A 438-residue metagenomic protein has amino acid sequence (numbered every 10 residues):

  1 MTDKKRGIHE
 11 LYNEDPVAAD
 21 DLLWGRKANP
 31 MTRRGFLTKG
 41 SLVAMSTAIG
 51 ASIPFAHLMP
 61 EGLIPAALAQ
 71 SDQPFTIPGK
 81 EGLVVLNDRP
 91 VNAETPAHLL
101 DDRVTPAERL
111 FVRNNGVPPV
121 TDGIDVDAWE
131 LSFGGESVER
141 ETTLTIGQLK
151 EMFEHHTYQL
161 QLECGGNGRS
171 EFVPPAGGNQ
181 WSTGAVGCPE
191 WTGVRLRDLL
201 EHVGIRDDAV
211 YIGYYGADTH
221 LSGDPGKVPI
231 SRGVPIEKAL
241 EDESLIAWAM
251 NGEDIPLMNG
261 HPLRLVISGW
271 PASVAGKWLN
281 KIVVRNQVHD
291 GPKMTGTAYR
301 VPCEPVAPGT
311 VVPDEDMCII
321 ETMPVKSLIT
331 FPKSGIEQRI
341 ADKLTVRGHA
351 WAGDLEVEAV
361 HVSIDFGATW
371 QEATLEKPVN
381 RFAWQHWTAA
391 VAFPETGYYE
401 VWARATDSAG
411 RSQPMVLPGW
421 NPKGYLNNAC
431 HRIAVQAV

Functional and structural regions predicted by a protein language model:
M1-G35, H57-E61: N-terminal secretory signal peptides
G7-L22, T38, L99-L100, F111 (+2 more regions): Generic hydrophobic, helix-prone segments enriched in Leu/Val/Ile
A18-D21, G25, T38, A44 (+2 more regions): N-terminal accessory segment at the very beginning of proteins
P30, L37-T38, V43, V84 (+2 more regions): General helical structural elements
G35-E61: N-terminal export signals
M59-Q70: Ser/Thr/Pro/Gly-rich low-complexity linker/stalk segments immediately outside membranes or between
L68-V438: Structured, non-membrane catalytic/scaffold regions adjacent to prosthetic-group chemistry
